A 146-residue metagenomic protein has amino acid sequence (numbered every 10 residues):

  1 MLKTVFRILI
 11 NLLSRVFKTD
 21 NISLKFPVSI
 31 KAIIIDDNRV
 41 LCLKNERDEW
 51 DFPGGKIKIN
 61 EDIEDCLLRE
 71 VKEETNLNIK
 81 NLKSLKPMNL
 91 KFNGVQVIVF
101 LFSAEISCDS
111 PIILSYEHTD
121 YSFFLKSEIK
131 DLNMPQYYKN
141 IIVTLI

Functional and structural regions predicted by a protein language model:
M1-K31: Acidic, metal-coordinating catalytic segment for phosphate/diphosphate chemistry, firing primarily on the Nudix
V28-I30, N38, I98-F100, T119: Change "...and in nucleic-acid phosphodiester-cleaving endonucleases..." to "...and in nucleic-acid processing enzymes
A32, S84, F102-A104: A structural signal for short, well-ordered beta-strand segments
I35-E74: Conserved Nudix-box catalytic region and its N-terminal flanking loop in Nudix hydrolases and closely related
D37-V40, E105-S110, K126-E128: Short loop segments at secondary-structure junctions
N78-P87: A short coil-to-beta-strand element that immediately follows conserved catalytic motifs
M88-P111, S122, L145: Active-site-adjacent beta-strand/loop module that shapes the phosphate/pyrophosphate-binding cleft
S103, I113-T144: NUDIX/MutT-family hydrolases
